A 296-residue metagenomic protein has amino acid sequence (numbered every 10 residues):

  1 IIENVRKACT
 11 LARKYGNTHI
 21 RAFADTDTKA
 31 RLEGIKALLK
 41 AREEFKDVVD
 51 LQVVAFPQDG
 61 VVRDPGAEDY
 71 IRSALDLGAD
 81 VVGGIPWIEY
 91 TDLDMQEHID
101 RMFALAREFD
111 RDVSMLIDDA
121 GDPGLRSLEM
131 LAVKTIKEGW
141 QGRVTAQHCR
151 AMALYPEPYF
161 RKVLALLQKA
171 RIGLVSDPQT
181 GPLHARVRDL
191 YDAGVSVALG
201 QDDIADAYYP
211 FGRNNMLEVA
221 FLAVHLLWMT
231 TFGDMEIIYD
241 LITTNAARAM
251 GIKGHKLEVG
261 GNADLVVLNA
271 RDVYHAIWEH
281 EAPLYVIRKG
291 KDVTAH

Functional and structural regions predicted by a protein language model:
I1-F23, L32-K46, D69-D76: Alpha-helical scaffold segments that flank or form the walls of functional sites
T10, R72, A104, L164-A165 (+2 more regions): Alpha-helical segments flanking ligand/cofactor-binding loops in enzyme cores
R13, R107, Q168, Y191-D192: Anion (oxyanion) recognition and catalysis
T18-H19, D80, S196: Short acidic/polar active-site loop segments enriched in Thr and Asp
A22-R31, W87-Y90: Glycine-rich, proline-tolerant flexible connector loops at the mouths of alpha/beta enzymes
V54-A67, D76-A185: Active-site core of metal-dependent hydrolases
D112, V133-V144, V187-L268: His/Asp/Glu-enriched, well-ordered alpha-helical/loop segment that forms or immediately abuts the divalent-metal
L257-H296: C-terminal cap of metal-dependent C-N hydrolases
